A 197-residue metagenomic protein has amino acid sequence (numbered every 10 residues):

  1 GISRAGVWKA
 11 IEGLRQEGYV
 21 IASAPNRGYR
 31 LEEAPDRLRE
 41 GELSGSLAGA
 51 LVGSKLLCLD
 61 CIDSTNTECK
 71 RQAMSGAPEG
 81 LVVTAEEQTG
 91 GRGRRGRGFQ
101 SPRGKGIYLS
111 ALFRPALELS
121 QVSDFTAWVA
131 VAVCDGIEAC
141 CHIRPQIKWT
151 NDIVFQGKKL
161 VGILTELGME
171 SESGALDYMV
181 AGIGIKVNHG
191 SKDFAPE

Functional and structural regions predicted by a protein language model:
G1-I2, K9-E12, Q16-E17, L117-P145 (+1 more regions): Long, positively charged amphipathic alpha-helical accessory segments at protein N-termini or as interdomain linkers
I2-E138, V161: N-terminal lobe of the biotin/lipoate ligase/transferase fold
A22-A24, K148, E166: Solvent-exposed beta-strand sheet faces enriched in polar/charged residues
D60, I147-W149: Short loop/edge segments at beta-strand edges and connector loops that shape dinucleotide/nucleotide cofactor-binding
